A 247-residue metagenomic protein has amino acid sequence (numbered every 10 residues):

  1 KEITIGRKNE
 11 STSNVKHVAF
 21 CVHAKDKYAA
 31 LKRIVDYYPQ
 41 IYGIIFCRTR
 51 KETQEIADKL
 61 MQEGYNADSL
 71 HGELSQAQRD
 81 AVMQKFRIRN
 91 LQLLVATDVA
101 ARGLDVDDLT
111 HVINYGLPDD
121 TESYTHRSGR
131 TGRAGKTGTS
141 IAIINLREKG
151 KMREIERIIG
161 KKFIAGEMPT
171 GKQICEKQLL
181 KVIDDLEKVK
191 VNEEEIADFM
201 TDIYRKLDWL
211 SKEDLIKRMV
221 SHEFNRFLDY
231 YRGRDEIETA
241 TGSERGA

Functional and structural regions predicted by a protein language model:
K1-N14, I155-K161: Post-DEXD/H (motif II) to motif III coupling segment of the RecA-like Helicase ATP-binding lobe
E2, K16-A24, D68-Q76: Flexible beta-alpha connector loops of hexameric P-loop NTPases
N14-M61, D198, D202: Conserved interdomain hinge at the start of the Helicase C-terminal
G43, A67, F163: Hydrophobic anchor at the start of a short beta-strand that flanks the dinucleotide cofactor-binding loop
C47, T97-V99, E167: Short secondary-structure boundary segments
K59-I158: Conserved RecA-like helicase motor core of SF1/SF2 enzymes
K136-A247: Arginine-glycine-biased low-complexity disordered regions
